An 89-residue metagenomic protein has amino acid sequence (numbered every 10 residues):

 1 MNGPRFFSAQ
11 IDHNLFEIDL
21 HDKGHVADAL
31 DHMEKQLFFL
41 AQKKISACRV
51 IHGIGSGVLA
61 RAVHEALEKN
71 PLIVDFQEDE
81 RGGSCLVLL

Functional and structural regions predicted by a protein language model:
M1-L89: Long, charged, low-complexity intrinsically disordered regions
